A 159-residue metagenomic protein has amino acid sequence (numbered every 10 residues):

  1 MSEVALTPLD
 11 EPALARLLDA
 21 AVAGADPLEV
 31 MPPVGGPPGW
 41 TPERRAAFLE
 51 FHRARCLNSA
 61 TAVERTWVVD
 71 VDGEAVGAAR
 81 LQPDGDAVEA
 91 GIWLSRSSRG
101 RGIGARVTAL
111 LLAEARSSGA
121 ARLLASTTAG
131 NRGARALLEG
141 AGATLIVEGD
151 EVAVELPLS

Functional and structural regions predicted by a protein language model:
M1-E89, S95-R96, E114, I146-L158: GNAT-family acyltransferases
L94, G100-S117, R132-G140: Conserved acetyl-CoA-binding loop-helix of GNAT-fold acetyltransferases
L94, T127, A143: Hydrophobic adenine-recognition pocket in adenosine-nucleotide-binding enzymes
L110, T127, D150-E151: Proline- and acidic/polar-enriched loop/turn elements at helix boundaries
A115-T127: Conserved GNAT acetyl-CoA-binding A-motif
